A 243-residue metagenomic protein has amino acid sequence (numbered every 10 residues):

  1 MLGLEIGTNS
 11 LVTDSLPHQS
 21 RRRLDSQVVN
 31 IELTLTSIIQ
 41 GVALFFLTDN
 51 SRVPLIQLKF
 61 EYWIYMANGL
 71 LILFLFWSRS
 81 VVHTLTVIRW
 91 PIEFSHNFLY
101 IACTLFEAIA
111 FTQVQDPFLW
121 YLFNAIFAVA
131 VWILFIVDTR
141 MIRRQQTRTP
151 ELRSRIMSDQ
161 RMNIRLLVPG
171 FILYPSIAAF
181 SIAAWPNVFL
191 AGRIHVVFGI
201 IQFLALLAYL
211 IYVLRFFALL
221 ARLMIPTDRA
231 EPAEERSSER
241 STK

Functional and structural regions predicted by a protein language model:
L2-S80: N-terminal topogenic module of multi-pass integral membrane proteins
R23-T36, R155-S176: Loop-to-transmembrane boundary segments
I38-P54, F98-P117, F171-N187: Hydrophobic alpha-helical transmembrane segments and adjacent interfacial helices in integral membrane proteins
Q57-G69, D116-L134, I200-L204: Alpha-helical transmembrane segments
L71-V81, V129-T149, Y212-A221: Membrane-water interface of transmembrane alpha-helices
V87-F98: Cytoplasmic-side transmembrane-helix entry/capping segments in multi-pass membrane proteins
Y100-V168: Membrane-proximal helix-loop-helix units in multi-pass membrane proteins
G170-K243: C-terminal transmembrane-bundle signature of multipass membrane proteins, characterized by strong activation on
